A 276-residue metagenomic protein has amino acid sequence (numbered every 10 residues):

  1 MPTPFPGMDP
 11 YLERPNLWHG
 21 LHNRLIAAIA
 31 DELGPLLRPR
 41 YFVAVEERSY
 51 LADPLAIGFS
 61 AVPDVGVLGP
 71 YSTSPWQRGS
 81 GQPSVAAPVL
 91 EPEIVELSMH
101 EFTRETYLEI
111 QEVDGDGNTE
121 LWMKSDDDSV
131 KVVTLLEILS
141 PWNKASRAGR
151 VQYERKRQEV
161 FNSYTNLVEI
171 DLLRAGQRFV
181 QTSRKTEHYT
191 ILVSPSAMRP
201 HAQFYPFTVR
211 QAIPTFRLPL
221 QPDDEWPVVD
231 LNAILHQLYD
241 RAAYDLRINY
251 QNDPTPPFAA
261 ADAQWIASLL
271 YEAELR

Functional and structural regions predicted by a protein language model:
M1-R276: Gly/Pro/Ser/Thr-rich low-complexity, intrinsically disordered segments predominantly at protein N-termini
